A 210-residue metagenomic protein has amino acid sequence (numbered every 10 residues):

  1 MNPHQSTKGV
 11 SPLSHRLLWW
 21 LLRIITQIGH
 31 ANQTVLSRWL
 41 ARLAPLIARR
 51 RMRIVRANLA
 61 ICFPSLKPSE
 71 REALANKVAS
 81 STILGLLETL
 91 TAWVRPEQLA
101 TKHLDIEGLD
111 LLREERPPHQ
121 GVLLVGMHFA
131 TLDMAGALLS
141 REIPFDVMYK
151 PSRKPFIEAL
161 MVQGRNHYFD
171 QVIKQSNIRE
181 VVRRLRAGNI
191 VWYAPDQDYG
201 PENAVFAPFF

Functional and structural regions predicted by a protein language model:
M1-G126, E158-Q163, F169: Membrane-anchoring hydrophobic helices of lipid-metabolizing enzymes
W93-F210: Soluble catalytic domains of membrane acyltransferases
